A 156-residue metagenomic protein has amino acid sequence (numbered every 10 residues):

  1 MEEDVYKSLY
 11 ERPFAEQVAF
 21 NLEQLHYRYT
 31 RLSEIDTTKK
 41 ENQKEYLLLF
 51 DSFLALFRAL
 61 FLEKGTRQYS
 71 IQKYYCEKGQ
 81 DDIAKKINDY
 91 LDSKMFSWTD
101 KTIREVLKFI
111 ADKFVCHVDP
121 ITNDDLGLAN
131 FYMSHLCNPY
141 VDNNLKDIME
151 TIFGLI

Functional and structural regions predicted by a protein language model:
M1-V106, D125-I156: Amphipathic alpha-helical interface segments
E105-C116: Long, charged low-complexity segments
D119-P120: Intrinsically disordered, Ser/Thr/Pro-rich regulatory regions of eukaryotic transcription factors and other regulatory
